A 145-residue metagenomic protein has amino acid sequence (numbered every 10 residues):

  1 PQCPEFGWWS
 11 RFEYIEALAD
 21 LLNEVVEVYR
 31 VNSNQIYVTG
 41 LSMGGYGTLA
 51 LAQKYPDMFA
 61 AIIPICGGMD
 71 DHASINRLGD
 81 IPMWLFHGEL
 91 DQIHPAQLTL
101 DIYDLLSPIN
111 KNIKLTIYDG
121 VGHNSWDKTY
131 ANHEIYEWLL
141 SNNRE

Functional and structural regions predicted by a protein language model:
C3, I63-D71: Active-site nucleophile loop of the alpha/beta-hydrolase fold
G7-M43, M58: Gly/Ser-rich "nucleophile elbow"/oxyanion-hole loop immediately N-terminal to the catalytic nucleophile in hydrolases
W8-W9, G68-I75, I93-H94, N124-W126: A short beta-to-alpha transition loop/helix N-cap that caps and shapes the active-site region
F12-I15, A19, L49, A96-L100: Short, surface-exposed alpha-helical segments at coil->helix boundaries
E27-N32, D71-R77, R144-E145: Surface-exposed acidic, glycine-flexible loop patches that form ligand/cofactor-binding and adhesion interfaces
G45-P56, I62: Short glycine-enriched nucleophile-adjacent loop and the immediately C-terminal alpha-helix near the catalytic center
I65, F86, L90-E145: C-terminal catalytic histidine-bearing segment of alpha/beta-hydrolase fold enzymes
L78-M83: Short, proline-enriched alpha-helix->beta-strand connector loops that line the catalytic pocket of alpha/beta-hydrolase
